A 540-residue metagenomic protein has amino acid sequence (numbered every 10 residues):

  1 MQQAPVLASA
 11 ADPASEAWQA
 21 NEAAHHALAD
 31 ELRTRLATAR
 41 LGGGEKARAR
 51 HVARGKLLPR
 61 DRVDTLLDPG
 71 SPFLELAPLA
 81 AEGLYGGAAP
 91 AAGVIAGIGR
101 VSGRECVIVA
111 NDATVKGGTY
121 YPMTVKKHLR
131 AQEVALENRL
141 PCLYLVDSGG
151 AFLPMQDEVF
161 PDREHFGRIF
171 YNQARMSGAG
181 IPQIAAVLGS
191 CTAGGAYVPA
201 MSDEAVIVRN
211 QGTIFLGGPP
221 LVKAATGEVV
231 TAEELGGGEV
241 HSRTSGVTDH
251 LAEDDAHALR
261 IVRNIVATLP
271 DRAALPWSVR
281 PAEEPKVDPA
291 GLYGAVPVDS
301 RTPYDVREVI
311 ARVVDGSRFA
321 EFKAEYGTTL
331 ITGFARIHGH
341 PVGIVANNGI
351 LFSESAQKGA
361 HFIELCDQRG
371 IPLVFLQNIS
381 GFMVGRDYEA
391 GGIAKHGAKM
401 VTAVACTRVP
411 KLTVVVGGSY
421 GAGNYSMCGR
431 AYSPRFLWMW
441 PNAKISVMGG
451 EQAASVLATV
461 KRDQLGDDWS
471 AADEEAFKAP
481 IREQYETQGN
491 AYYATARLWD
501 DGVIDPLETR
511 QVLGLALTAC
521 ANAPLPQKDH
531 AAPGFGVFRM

Functional and structural regions predicted by a protein language model:
M1-M540: Ligand-binding clefts of soluble mixed alpha/beta catalytic domains
